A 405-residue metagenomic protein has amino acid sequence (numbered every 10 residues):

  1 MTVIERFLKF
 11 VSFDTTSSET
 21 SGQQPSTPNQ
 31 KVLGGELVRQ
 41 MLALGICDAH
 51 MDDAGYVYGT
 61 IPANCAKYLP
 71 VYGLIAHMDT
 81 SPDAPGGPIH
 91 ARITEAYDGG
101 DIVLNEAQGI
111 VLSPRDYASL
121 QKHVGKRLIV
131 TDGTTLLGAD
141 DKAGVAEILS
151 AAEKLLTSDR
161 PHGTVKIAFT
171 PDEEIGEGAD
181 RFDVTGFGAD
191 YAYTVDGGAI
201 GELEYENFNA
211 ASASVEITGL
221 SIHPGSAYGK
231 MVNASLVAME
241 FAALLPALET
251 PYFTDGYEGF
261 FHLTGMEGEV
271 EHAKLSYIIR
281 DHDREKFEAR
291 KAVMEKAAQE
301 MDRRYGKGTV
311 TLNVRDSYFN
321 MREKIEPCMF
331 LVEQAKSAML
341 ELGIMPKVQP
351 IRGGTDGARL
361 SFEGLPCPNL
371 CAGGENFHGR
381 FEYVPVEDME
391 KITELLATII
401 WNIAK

Functional and structural regions predicted by a protein language model:
T2-P28, V130, Y318, H378-G379: N-terminal capping segment at the start of a domain
G22-L69, G73-I75, D79, I89-H90: A non-catalytic alpha/beta surface segment that caps or lines the substrate-entry region of metallo-dependent hydrolase
K67-P161, F169, A189, K391: Active-site metal-coordination/substrate-binding segment of hydrolases, especially metallo-dependent peptidases
I102, Y117, K126-A139, D172-E295 (+3 more regions): Midchain, well-structured core segments that form catalytic/ion-binding scaffolds
L149-L156, E240-A247, T398-W401: Short glycine/serine- and small hydrophobic-enriched flexible loop segments
E153-K166, A247-T254, K405: Phosphate-handling active-site elements
L236-F253, F260-H262, T309, F319-P368: Active-site-adjacent substrate-binding region of metalloamidase/peptidase-like peptide-processing proteins
E269-E271, P346-I403: Zn-dependent metallopeptidase/amidohydrolase metal-coordination segment
